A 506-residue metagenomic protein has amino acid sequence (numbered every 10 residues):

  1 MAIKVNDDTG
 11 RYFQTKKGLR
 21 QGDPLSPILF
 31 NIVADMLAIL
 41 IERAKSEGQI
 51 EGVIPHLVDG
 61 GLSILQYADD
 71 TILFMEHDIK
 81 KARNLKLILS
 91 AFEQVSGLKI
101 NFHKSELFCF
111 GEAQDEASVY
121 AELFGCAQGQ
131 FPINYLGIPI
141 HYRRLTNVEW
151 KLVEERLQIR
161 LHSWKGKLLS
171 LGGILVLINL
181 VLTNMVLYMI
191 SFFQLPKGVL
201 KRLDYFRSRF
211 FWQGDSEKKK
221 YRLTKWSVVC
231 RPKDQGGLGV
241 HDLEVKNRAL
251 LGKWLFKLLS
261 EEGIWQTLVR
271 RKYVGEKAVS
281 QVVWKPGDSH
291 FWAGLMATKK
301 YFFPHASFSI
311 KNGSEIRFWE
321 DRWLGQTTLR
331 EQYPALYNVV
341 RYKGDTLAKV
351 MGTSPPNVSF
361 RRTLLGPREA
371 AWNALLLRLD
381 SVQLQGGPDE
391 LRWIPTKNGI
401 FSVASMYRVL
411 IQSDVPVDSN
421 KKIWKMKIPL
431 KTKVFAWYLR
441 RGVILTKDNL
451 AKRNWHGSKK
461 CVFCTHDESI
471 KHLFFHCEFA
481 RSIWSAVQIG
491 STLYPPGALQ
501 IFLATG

Functional and structural regions predicted by a protein language model:
M1-G506: A helix-boundary/hinge signal
